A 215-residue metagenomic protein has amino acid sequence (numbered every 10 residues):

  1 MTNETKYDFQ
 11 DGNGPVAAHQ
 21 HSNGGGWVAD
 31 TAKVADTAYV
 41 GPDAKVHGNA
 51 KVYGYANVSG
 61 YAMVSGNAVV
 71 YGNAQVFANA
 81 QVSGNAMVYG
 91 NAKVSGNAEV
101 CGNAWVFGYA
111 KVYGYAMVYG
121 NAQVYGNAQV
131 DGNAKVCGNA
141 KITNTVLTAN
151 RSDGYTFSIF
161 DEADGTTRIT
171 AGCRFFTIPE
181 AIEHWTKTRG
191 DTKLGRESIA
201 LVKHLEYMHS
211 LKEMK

Functional and structural regions predicted by a protein language model:
M1-Y61, S65, Y71-N73, F77 (+5 more regions): Extended, small-residue-rich solenoid/repeat segments and analogous flexible loops that form exposed scaffolds
V64, V69-Q75, Q81-G90, V94-E99 (+1 more regions): Glycine-rich hexapeptide-repeat left-handed beta-helix
Y207-K215: Long, compositionally biased
